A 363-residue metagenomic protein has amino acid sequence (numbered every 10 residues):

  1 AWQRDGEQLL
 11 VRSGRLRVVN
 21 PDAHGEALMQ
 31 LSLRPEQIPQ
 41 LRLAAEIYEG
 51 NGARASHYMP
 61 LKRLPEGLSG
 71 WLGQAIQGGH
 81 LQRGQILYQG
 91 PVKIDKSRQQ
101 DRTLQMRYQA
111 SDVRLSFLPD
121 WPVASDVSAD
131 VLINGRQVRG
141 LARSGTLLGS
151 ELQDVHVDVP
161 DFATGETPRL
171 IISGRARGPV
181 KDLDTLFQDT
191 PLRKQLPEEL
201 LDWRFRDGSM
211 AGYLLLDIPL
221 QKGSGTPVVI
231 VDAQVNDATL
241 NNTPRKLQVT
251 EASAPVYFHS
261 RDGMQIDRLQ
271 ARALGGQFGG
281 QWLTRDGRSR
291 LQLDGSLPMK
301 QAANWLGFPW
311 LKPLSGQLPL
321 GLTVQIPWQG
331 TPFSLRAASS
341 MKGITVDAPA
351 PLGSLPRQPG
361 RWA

Functional and structural regions predicted by a protein language model:
A1-V18, Q40-D101, R107-L115, P160-S224 (+2 more regions): Extended amphipathic, helix-rich lipid-handling scaffolds
L10, G14, D126, V131-Q137 (+2 more regions): Extended non-catalytic domains of envelope/secretory-pathway proteins
V11-S13, H24-E26, R83, G140-A142 (+2 more regions): Hydrophobic residues on conserved beta-strands that form the core of alpha/beta folds
S13-N20, A142-L147, D267-R272: Short beta-strand segments that buttress and anchor functional surface loops
V19-H24, L118-W121, G149-E151, P244-K246 (+2 more regions): Solvent-exposed loop/turn segments connecting transmembrane beta-strands in outer-membrane beta-barrel proteins
H24-L28, Q40-R42, A124-S128, V249-S253 (+3 more regions): Transmembrane beta-barrel architecture of outer membranes
L28-Q30, Q85, S128-D130, P255 (+3 more regions): Short, surface-exposed charged micro-motifs
